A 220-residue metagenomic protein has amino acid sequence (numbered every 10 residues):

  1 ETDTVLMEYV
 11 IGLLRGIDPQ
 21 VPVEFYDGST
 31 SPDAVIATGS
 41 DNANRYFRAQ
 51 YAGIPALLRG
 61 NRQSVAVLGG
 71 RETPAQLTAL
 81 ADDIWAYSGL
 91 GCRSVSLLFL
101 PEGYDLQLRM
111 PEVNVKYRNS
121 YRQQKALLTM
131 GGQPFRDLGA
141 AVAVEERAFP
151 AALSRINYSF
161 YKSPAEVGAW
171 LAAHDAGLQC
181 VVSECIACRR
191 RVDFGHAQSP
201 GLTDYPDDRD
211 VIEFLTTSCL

Functional and structural regions predicted by a protein language model:
E1-L13: Conserved small-residue-rich beta-alpha loop and adjacent elements that most often cradle the phosphate/pyrophosphate
E1-T2, G60-Q63, H196-G201: Short, acidic/turn-prone active-site loops that include or flank metal/cofactor- and phosphate-binding residues
E1-T2, R71, E102-G103: Short beta-alpha junction loops
E8, V67, A141-A143: Ordered hydrophobic segments in well-structured contexts
L14-I17, A148-P150: Short, conserved catalytic or adaptor-binding loops enriched in Gly and charged residues
R15-L97, P206-C219: Conserved NAD(P)+-binding/catalytic subdomain of aldehyde/semialdehyde dehydrogenases
T78, Y87-L220: NAD(P)-dependent aldehyde/semialdehyde dehydrogenase
